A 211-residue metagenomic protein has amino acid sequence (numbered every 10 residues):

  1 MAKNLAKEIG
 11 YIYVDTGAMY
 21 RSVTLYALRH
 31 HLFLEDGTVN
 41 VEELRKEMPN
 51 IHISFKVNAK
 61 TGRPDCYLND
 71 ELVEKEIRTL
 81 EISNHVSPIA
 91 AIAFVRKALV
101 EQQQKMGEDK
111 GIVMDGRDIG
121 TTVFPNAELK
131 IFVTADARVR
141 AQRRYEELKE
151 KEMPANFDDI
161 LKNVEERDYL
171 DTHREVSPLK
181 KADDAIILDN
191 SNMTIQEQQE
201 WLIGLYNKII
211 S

Functional and structural regions predicted by a protein language model:
M1: Hydrophobic positions on the alpha1 helix immediately C-terminal to the Walker A/P-loop
N4: Active-site signature of alpha/beta-hydrolase-fold catalytic machinery across serine- and Asp/Cys-nucleophile hydrolases
E8-I77: N-terminal phosphate/diphosphate-binding loop that engages ATP/GTP or pyrophosphate donors across diverse enzyme folds
Y13, K130-F132, A185-L188: Conserved beta-strand scaffold positions in the cores of enzyme catalytic domains, especially in NTP/NDP-utilizing
G17, D70, L99, V113 (+1 more regions): Residue-level signal for inorganic ion chemistry
Y67-I77, S83, Y145-M153, Y169-S211: NTP-dependent small-molecule kinase module
E74-K151: ATP-dependent NMP and nucleoside kinases share a basic, alpha-helical "lid"
D118-T122, I131-Q142, K151-V176, Q196-E197 (+1 more regions): Anionic, Ser/Thr-rich low-complexity intrinsically disordered regions
